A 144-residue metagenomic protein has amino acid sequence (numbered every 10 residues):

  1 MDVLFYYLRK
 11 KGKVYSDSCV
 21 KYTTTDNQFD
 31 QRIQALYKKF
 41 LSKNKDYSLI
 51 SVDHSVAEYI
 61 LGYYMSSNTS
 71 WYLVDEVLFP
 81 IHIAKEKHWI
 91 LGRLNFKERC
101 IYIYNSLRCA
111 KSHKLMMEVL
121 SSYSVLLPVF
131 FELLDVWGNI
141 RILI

Functional and structural regions predicted by a protein language model:
M1-I144: Enzymes acting in ubiquitin/UBL processing and closely related pathways, dominated by cysteine-dependent isopeptidases
